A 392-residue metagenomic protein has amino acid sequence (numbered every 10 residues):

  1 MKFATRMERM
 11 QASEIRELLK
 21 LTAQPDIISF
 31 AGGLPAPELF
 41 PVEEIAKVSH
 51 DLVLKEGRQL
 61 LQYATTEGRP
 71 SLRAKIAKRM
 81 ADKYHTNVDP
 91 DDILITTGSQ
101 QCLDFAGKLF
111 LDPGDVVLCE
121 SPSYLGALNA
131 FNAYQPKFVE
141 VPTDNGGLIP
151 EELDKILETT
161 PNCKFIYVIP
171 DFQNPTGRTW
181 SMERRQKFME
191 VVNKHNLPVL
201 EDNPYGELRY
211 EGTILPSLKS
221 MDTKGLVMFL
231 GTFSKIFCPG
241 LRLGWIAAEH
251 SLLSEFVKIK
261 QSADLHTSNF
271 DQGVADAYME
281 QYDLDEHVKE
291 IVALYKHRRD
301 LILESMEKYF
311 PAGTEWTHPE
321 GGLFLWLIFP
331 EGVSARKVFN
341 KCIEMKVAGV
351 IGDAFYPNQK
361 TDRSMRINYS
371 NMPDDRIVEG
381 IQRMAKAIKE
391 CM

Functional and structural regions predicted by a protein language model:
R6-G98, F105, E280-Q281, E286 (+2 more regions): N-terminal small-domain helix-loop-helix segment of the aminotransferase-like
P25, Y134, K194-H195, G225 (+2 more regions): Helix C-cap/helix->beta junction micro-motif
L54, Q59-N196, L200, G206-K224 (+2 more regions): Conserved core of the PLP fold type I
S220-A293: Conserved core segment of the aminotransferase class I/II
D276, A293-L303, E315-I328, V338-K341: Conserved glycine-rich beta-strand-loop-beta hairpin in the small C-terminal domain of fold type I
V333-V338, D375-E379: Short, conserved charged micro-motifs
E344, N358-M392: PLP-dependent enzyme catalytic core of the Aspartate aminotransferase-like
